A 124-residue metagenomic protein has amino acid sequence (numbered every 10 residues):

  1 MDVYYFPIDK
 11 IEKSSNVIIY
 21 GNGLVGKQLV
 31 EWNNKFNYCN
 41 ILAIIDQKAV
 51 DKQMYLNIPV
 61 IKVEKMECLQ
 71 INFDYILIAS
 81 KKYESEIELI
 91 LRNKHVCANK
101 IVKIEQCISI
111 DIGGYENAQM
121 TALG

Functional and structural regions predicted by a protein language model:
M1-G124: Hydrophobic, well-ordered beta-alpha structural blocks that scaffold small-molecule cofactor pockets
